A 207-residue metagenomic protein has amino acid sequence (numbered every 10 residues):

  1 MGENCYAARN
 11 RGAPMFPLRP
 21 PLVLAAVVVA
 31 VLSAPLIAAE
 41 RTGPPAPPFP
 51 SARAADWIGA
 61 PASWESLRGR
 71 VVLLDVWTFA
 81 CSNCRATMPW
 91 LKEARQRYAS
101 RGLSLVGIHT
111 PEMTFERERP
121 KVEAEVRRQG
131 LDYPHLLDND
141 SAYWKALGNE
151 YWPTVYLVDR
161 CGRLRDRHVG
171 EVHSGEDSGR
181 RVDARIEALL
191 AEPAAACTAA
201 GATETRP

Functional and structural regions predicted by a protein language model:
R9-L24: Bacterial N-terminal signal peptides that target proteins for export
V23-A34: Bacterial N-terminal signal peptides
I37-E65: N-terminal "domain-start" segment that seeds a small globular fold
A62-R85: Short active-site neighborhood of thiol/selenol oxidoreductases, capturing the structured segment around
R85-Q129, N139-K145: Structural microenvironment flanking redox-active thiols in thiol-disulfide oxidoreductases
G130-P134, G148-Y156: Structural micro-motif
L157-P207: Thiol-/selenol-based redox modules, centered on thioredoxin-like and closely related oxidoreductase domains
